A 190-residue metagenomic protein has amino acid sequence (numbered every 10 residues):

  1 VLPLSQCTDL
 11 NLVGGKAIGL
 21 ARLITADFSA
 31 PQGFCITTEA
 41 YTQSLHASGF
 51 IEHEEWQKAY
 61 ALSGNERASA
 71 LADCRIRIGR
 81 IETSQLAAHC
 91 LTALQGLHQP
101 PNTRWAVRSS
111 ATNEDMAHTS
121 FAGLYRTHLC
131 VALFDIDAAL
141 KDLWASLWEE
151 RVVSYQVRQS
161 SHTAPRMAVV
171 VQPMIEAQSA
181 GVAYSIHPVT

Functional and structural regions predicted by a protein language model:
V1-V170, S179: N-terminal beta-alpha lobe that positions the nucleotide/phosphoryl donor in ATP/NTP-coupled carboxylate activation
R126-C130, P173, V182-T190: Short beta-strand elements
E176: Conserved, single-site charged/polar hotspot
